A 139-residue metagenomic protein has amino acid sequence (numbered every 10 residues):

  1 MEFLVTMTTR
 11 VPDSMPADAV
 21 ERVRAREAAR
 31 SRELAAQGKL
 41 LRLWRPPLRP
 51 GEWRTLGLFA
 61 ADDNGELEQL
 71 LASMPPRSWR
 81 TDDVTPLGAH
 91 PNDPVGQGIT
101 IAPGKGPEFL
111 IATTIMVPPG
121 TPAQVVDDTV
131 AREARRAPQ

Functional and structural regions predicted by a protein language model:
M1-Q139: Conserved, structured core segments of small domains
